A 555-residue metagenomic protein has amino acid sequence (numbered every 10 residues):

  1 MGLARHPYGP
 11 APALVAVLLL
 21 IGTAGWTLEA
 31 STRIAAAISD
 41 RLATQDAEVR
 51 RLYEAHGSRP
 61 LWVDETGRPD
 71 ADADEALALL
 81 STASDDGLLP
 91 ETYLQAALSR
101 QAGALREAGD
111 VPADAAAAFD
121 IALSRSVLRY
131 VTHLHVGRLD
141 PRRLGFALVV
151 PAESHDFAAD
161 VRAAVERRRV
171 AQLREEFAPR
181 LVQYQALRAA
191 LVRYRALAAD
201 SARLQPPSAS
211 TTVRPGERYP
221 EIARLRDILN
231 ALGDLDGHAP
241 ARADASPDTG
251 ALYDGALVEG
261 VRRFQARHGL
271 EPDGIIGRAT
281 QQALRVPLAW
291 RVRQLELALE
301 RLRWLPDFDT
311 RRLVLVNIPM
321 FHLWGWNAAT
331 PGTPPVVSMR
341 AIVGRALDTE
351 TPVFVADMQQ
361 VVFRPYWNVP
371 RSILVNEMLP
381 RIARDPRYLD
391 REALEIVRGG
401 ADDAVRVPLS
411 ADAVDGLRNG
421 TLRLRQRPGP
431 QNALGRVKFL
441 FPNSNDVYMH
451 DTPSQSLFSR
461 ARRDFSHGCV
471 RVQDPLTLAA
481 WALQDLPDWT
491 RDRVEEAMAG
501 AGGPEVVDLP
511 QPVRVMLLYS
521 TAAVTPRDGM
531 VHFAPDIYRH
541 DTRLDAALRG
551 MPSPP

Functional and structural regions predicted by a protein language model:
G2-L14: Bacterial N-terminal signal peptides that target proteins for export
L14-L20: Sec-dependent N-terminal signal peptides
G22-T27: N-terminal signal peptide c-region/cleavage motif recognized by signal peptidases
L28-A152: Cationic-aromatic interfacial patches
L28-E54, I121, R125-R129, L148-R162 (+1 more regions): Well-ordered beta-sheet/strand-loop patches within structured domains
